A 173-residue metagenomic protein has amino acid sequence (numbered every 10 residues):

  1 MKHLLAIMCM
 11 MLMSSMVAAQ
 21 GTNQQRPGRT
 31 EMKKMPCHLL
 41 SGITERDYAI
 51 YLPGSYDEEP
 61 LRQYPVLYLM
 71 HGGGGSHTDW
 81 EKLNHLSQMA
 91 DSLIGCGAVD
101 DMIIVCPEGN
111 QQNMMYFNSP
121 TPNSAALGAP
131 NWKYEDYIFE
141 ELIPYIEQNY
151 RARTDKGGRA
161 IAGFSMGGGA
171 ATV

Functional and structural regions predicted by a protein language model:
M1-L4: Positively charged n-region of N-terminal signal peptides that target proteins for export
I7-C9, G75: Alpha-helical and His/Cys-centered functional microenvironments
C9-A18: Hydrophobic h-region of N-terminal signal peptides that target proteins for export in Gram-negative bacteria
Q20-V173: Non-catalytic cap/lid and distal C-terminal segments of serine-dependent acyl enzymes
